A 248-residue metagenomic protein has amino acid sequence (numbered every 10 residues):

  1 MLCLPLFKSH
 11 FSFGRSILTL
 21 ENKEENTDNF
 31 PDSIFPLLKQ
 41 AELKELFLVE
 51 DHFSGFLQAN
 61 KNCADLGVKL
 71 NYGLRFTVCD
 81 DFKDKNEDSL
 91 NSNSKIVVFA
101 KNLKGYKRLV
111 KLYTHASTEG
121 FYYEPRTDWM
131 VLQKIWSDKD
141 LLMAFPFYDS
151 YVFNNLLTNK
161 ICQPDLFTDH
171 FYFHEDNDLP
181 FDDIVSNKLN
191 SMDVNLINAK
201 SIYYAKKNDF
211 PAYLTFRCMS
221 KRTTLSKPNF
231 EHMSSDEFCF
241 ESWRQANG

Functional and structural regions predicted by a protein language model:
M1-G248: Phosphodiester-processing cores and adjacent nucleic acid-binding clamps
